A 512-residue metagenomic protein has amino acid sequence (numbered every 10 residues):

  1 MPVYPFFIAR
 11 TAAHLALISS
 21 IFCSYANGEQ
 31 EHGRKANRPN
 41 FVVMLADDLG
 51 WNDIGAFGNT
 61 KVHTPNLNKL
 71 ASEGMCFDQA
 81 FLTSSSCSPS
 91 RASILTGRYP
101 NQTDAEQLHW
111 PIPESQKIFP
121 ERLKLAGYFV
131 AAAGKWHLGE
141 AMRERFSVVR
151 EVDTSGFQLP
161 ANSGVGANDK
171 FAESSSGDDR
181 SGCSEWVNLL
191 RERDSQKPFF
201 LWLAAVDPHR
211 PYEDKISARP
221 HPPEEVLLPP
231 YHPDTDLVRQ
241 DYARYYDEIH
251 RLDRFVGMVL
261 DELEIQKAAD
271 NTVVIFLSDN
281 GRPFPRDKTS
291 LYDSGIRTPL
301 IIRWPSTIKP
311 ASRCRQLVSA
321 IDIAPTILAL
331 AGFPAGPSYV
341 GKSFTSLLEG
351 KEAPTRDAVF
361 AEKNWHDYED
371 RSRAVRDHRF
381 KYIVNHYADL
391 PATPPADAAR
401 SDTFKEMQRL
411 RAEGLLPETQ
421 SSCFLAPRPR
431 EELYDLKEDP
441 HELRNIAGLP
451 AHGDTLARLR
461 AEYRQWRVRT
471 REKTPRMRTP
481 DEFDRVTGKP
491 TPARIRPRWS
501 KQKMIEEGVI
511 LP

Functional and structural regions predicted by a protein language model:
M1-L15: Bacterial N-terminal signal peptides that target proteins for export
V3, A16-E432, P440-A461, V468 (+2 more regions): Formylglycine-dependent sulfatase
D435: A contiguous binding-surface segment within folded domains or other stable secondary-structure elements
T479-F483: A glycine-rich phosphate-binding loop feature that marks nucleotide/adenosyl-phosphate handling sites
